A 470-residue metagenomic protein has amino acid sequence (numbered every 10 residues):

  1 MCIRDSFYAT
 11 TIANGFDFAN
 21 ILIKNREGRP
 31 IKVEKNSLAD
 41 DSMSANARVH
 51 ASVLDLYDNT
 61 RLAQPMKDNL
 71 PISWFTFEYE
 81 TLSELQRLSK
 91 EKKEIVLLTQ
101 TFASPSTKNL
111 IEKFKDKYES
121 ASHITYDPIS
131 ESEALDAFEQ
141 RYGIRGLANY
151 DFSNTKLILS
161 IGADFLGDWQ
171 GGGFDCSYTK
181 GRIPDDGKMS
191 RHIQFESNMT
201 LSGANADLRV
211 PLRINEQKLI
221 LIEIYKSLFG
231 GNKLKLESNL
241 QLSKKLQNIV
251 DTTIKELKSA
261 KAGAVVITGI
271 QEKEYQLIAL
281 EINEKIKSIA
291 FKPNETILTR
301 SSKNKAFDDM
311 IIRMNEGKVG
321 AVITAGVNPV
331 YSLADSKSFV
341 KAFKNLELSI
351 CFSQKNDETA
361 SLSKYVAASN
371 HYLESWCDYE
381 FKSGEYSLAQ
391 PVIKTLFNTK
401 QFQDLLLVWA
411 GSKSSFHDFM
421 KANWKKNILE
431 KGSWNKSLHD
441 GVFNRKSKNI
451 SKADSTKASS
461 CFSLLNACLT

Functional and structural regions predicted by a protein language model:
M1-S6, S460-L464: Short, compositionally biased segments
R4-L234, N239, D251: N-terminal export/assembly segments and adjacent metallocofactor-ligating motifs of anaerobic energy-metabolism
G15-F18, L22, T99, Y150-I158 (+3 more regions): Domain-level signature for respiratory redox metalloenzymes
